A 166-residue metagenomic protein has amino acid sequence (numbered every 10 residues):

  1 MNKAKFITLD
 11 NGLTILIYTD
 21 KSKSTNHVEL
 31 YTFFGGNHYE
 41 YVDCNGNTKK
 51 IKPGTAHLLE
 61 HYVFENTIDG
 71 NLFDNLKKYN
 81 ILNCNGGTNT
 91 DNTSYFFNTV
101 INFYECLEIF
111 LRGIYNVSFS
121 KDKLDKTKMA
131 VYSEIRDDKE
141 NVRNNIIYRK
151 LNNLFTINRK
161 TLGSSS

Functional and structural regions predicted by a protein language model:
M1-N26: N- or domain-start disorder-to-order transition segments that initiate the globular core
I15-Y18, L82-N85, K150: Short beta-strand/turn micro-motifs at beta-sheet edges
H27-I109, R159-S165: M16/MPP (pitrilysin/insulinase) zinc-metallopeptidase core fold and M16-derived inactive scaffolds
Y62-T67, G113, D138-S166: Scaffold signal of the M16-like zinc-metallopeptidase fold and its non-catalytic homologs
N83-N89, F103, F119-D125, V142-I146: Short, flexible active-site-proximal loops enriched in glycine and acidic residues
S94, N98, S133, D138: Internal, well-ordered alpha/beta segment that forms a basic, Gly-enriched binding/recognition surface
V117-R136: Acidic/histidine-enriched alpha-helical segments
